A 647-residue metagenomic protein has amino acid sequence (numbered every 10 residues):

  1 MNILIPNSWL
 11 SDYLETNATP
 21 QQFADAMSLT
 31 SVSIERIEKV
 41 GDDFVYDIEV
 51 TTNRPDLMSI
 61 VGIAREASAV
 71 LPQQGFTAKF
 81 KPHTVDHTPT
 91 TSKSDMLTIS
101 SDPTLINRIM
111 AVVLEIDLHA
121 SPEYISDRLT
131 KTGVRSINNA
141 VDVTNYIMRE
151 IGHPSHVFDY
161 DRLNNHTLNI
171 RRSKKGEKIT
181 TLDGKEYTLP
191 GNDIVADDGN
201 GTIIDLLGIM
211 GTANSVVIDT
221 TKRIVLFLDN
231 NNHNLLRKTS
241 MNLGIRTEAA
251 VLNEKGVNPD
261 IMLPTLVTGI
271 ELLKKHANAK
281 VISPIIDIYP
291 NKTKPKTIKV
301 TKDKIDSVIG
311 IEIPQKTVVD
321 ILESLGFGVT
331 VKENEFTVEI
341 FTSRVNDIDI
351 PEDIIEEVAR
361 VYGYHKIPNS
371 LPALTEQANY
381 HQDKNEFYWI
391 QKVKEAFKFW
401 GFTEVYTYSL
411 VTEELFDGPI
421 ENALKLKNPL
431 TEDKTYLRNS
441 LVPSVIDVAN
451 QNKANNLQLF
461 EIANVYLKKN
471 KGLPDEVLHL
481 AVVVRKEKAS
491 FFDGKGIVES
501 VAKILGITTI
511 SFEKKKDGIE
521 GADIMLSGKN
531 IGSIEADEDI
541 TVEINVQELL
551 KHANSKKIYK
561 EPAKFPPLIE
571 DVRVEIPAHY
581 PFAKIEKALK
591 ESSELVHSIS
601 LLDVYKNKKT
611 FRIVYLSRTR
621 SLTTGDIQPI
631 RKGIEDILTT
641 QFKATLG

Functional and structural regions predicted by a protein language model:
M1-E386, V393, K488, T610: RNA/tRNA-interacting regions in translation and RNA-turnover enzymes
L4, V40-D42, L105-R108, K332-N334 (+6 more regions): Short flexible coil/turn linkers enriched for glycine and charged/polar residues that connect secondary-structure
L4-N7, P20-Q22, S324-T330, T337 (+2 more regions): A carboxyl-terminal module marker
M96-I99, I179-D183, L206-N214, L252 (+9 more regions): Glycine-rich, charged/polar anion/phosphate-binding loops that engage phosphate groups from diverse ligands
T130-S136, V251-N258, L430-K434, L480-F491 (+2 more regions): Short histidine-centered catalytic/ligand-binding loop motif
L168-V217, I305, N369, A373-E476 (+2 more regions): Class II aminoacyl-tRNA synthetase-like tRNA-binding/catalytic domains
R246, L266, I270-K280, L478-I497 (+2 more regions): An acidic, glycine-/histidine-flanked metal-binding catalytic module
D260-N278, V448-K453, L457-F460, Q628-I634: His/Asp/Glu-rich mid-to-C-terminal helical/loop segments that flank catalytic regions of hydrolases
